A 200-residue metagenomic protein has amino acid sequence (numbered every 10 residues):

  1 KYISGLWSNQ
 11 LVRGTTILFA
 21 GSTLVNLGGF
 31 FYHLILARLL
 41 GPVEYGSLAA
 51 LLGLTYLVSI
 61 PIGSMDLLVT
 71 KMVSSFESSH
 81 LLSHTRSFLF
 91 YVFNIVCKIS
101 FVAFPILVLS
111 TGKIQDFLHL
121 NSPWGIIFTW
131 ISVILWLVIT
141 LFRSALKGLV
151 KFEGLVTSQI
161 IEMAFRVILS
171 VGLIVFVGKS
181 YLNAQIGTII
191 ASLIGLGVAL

Functional and structural regions predicted by a protein language model:
K1-G28, S83-T85, F90: N-terminal membrane topogenesis motif
T15-V25, I126-S132, L146-V171: Alpha-helical transmembrane segments of multi-pass membrane transporters/permeases
S22, G28-Y32, A49-E77, V96 (+1 more regions): Small-residue-rich midsections of specific transmembrane alpha-helices
S22, N26, G53-Y56, Y91 (+3 more regions): Residue-level recognition of pore/gate-forming positions within transmembrane alpha-helices of multi-pass
F30-E44, Q115-D116, G172, V177: Helix-terminus/linker motif at the lipid-water interface of multi-pass membrane proteins
H33-Y56, Y181, I186: Interfacial/gating helices of multi-pass transporter permease domains
C97-P105, L109, K113, F117-F142 (+2 more regions): Alpha-helical transmembrane segments of multi-pass membrane proteins
I126-I127, V156-L200: Hydrophobic alpha-helical transmembrane segments
